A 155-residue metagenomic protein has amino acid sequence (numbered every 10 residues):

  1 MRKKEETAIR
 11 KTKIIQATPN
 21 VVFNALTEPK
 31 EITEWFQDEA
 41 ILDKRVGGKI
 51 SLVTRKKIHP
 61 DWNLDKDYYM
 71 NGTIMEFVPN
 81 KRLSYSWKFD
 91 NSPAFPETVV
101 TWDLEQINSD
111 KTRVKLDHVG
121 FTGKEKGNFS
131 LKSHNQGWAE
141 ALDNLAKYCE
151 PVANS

Functional and structural regions predicted by a protein language model:
M1-A8: Short acidic N-proximal helix/loop "leader" segments that mark the beginning of a domain or an inter-domain linker
A8-I15: Short amphipathic
R10, K30-D67: Short beta-edge strand/loop motif at the mouth of beta-sheet-based domains
A25-L26, F77: Conserved catalytic core of Hanks-type protein kinase domains
I50-L52, R82-S86, V114-L116: Short hydrophobic/aromatic-rich beta-strand segments that constitute the beta-sheet cores of beta-sandwich/beta-barrel
D61-S109, V119: Hydrophobic-ligand binding "helix-grip"
G120-S155: A conserved amphipathic terminal alpha-helix motif
